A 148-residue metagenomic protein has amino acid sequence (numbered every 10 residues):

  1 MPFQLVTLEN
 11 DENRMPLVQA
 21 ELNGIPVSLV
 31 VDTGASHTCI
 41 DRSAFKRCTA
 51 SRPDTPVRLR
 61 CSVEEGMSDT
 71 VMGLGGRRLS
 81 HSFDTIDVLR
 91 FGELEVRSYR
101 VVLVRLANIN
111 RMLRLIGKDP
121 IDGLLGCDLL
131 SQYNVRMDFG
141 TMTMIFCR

Functional and structural regions predicted by a protein language model:
M1-R148: Pepsin/retropepsin-fold aspartyl endopeptidases
